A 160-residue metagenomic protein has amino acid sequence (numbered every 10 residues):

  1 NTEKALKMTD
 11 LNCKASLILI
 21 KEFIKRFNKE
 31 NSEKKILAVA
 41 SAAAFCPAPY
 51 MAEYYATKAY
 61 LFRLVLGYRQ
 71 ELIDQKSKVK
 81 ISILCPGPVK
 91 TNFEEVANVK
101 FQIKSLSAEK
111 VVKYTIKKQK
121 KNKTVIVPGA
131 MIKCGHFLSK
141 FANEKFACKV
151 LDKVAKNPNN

Functional and structural regions predicted by a protein language model:
N1-T9: Short alpha-helical oligomerization interface
I20, T57: Active-site helix of classical SDR
S41: Residue(s) in the substrate-gating loop at a strand-loop-helix junction that position the organic substrate next
C46, G67-V79: Active-site-adjacent segment of SDR/Rossmann-fold oxidoreductases
A48-A52: Active-site loop immediately N-terminal to the catalytic Tyr-X3-Lys motif of short-chain dehydrogenase/reductase
I83, K100-H136: C-terminal helical subdomain
P86-V96, K100-F101: Short, flexible catalytic-loop segment of classical short-chain dehydrogenase/reductase
